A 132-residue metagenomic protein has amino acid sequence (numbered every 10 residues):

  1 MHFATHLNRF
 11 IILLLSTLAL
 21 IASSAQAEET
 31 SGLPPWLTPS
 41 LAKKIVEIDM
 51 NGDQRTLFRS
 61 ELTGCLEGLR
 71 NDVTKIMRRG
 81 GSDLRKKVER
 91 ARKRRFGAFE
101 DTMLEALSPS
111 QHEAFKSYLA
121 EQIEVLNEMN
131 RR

Functional and structural regions predicted by a protein language model:
H2-I12: Bacterial N-terminal signal peptides that target proteins for export
L7, T17-L18, Q54: Compositionally biased, intrinsically disordered low-complexity regions
I11-I21: Bacterial N-terminal signal peptides
I21-A27: Sec/Tat signal peptide C-region and signal peptidase I cleavage site
A27-R132: Charge-rich (acidic/polar
